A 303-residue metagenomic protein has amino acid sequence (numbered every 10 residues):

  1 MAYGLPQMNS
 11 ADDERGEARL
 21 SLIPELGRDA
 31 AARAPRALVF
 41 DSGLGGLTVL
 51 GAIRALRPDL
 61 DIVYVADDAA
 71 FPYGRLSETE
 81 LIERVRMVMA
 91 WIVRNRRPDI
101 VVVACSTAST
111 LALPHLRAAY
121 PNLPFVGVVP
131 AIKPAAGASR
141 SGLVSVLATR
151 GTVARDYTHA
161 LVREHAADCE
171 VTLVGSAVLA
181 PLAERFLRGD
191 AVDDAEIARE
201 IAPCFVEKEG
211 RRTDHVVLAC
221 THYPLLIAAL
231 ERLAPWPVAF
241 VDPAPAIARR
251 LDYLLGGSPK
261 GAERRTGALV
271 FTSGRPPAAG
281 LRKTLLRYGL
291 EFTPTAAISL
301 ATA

Functional and structural regions predicted by a protein language model:
Y3-A303: Non-catalytic structural scaffold of enzyme domains
